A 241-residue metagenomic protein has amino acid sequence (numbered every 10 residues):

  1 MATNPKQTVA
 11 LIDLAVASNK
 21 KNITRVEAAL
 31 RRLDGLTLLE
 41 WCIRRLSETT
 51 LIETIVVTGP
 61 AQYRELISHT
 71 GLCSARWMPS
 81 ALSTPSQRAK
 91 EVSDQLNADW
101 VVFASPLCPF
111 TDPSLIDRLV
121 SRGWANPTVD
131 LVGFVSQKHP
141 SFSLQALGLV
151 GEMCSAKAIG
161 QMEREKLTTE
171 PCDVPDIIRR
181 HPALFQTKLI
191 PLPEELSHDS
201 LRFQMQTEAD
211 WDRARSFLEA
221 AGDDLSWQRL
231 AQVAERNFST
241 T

Functional and structural regions predicted by a protein language model:
M1-R25: N-terminal nucleotide-binding beta1-loop-alpha1 segment
A28-I43: Short catalytic helix/loop segments, enriched in acidic residues and glycine and frequently bearing histidine
E40, V56-P60: Short internal beta-strands
R44-I52: Short, acidic, metal-binding catalytic loop of nucleotide-sugar glycosyltransferases
I52, N97-A98, N126-L131: Short, high-confidence coil segments that cap the C-terminus of an alpha-helix and link into the following beta-strand
A61-A125: Short phosphate-binding loop-to-helix
T111-S200, A234-T241: Conserved core of the sugar-phosphate nucleotidyltransferase
Q204-T241: Hydrophobic helical membrane-anchoring modules
